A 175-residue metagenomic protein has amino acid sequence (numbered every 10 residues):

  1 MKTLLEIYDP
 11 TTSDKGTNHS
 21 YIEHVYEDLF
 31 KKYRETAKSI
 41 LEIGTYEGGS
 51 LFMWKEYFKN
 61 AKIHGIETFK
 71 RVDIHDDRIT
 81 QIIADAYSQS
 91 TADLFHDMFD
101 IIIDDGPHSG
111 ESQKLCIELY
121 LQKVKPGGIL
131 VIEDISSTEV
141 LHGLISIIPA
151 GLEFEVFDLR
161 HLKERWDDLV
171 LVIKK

Functional and structural regions predicted by a protein language model:
M1-I103, P107-I132, S136-K175: A short alpha-helical cap/connector motif
